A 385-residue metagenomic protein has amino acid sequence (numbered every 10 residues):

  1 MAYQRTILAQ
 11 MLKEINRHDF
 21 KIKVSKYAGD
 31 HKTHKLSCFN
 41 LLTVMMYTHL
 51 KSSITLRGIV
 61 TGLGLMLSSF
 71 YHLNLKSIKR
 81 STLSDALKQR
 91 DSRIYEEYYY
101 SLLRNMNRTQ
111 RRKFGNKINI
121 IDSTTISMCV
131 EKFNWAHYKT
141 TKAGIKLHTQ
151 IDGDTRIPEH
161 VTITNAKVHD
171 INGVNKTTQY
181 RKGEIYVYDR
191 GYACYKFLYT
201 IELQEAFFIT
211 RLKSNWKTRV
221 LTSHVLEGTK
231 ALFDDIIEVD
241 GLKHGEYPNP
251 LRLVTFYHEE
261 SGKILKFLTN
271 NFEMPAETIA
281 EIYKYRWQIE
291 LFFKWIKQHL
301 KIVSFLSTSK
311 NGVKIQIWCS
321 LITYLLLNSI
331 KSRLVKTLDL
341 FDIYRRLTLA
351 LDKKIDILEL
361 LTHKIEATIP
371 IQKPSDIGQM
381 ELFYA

Functional and structural regions predicted by a protein language model:
M1-G58, G62, K88-R90, E97-Y98 (+3 more regions): Single, function-defining residue in the core of a domain
G64-L73: Extended, structured, electrostatic nucleic-acid-contact surfaces
H72-R90: Major-groove recognition helix of helix-turn-helix-like DNA-binding domains
L75, R112-K113: Short helix-terminating capping/connector loops at secondary-structure junctions
R93-N105: Short Lys/Arg-enriched helix C-cap and helix-to-coil transition segments that create basic nucleic-acid-contact patches
L103-Q110, I171: A short, well-structured juxtamembrane/interface segment
A136-T140: Extracellular beta-strand-rich solenoid/capping regions of secreted or surface-exposed proteins that bind or remodel
